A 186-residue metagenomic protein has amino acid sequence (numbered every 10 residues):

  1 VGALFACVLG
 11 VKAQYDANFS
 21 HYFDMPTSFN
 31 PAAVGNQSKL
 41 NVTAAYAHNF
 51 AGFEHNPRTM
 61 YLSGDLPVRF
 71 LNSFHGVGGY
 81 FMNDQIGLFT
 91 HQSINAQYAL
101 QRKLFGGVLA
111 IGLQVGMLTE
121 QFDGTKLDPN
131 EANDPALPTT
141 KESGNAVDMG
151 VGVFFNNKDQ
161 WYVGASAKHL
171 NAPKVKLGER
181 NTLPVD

Functional and structural regions predicted by a protein language model:
V1-V8: Bacterial N-terminal signal peptides
Q14-D186: Subset of outer-membrane beta-barrel
